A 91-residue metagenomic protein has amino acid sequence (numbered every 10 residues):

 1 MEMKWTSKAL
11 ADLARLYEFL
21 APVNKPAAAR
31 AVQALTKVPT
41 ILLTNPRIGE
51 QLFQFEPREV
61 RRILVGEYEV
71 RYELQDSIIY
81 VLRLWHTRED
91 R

Functional and structural regions predicted by a protein language model:
M1-E2, R91: Absolute protein N-terminus
E2-V60, I78: Basic, Lys/Arg-enriched alpha-helical interface segments
P22, V65-R91: Enriched for short, Lys/Arg-rich terminal
